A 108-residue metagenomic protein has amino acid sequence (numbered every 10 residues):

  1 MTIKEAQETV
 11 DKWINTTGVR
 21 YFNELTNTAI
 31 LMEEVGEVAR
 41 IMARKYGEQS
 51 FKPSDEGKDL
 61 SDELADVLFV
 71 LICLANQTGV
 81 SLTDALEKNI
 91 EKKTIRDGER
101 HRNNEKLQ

Functional and structural regions predicted by a protein language model:
M1-L64, L68-Q108: Flexible "arm" and connector segments at domain edges
